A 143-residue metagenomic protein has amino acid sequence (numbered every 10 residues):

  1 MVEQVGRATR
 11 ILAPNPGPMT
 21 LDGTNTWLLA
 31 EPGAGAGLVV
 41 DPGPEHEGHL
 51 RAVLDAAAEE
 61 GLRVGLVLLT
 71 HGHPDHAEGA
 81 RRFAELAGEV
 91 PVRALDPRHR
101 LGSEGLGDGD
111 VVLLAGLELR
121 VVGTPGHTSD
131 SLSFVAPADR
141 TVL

Functional and structural regions predicted by a protein language model:
V2-E60, S133-L143: Conserved beta-strand hairpin/beta-sheet module of binuclear metal-dependent hydrolase folds, prominently
D22, P44-R120, S129-L132, P137-R140: Active-site HxH/HxHxD metal-binding segment of metal-dependent hydrolases
